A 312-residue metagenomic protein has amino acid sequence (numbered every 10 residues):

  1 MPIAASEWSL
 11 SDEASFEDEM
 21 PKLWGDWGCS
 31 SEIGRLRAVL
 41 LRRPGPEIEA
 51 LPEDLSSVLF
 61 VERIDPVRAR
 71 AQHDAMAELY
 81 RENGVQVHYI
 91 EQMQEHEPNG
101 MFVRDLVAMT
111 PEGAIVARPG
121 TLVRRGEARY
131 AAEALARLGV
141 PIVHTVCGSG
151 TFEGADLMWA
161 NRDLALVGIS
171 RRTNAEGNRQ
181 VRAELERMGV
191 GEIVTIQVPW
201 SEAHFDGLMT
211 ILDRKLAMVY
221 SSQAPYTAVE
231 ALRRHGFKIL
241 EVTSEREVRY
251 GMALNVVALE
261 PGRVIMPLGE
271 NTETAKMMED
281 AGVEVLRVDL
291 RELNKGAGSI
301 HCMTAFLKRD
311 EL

Functional and structural regions predicted by a protein language model:
M1-L312: The feature marks the mature, well-folded catalytic cores of soluble enzymes
